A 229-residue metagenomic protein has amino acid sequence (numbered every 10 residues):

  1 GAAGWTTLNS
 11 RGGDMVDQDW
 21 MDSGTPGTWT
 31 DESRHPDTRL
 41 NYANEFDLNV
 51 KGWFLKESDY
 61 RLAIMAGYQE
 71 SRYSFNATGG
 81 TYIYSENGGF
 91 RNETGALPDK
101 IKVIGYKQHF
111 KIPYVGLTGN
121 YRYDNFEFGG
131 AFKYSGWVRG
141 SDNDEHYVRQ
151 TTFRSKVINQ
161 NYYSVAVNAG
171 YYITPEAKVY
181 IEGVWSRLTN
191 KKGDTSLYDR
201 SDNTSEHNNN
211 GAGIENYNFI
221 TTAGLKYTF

Functional and structural regions predicted by a protein language model:
G1, E57-Y60, N125-F128, I173-I181: Repeated loop/turn-to-beta-strand initiation elements of outer-membrane beta-barrel proteins
G1-G4, Y60-R61, I220-T222: Outer-membrane beta-barrel domain signature, strongest for Gram-negative TonB-dependent receptors and also present
G1-T7, G52, I64-R72, G119 (+2 more regions): Transmembrane beta-barrel strands of outer-membrane/channel proteins
T6-F46, S71-F110, S135-A166, L188-I220 (+1 more regions): Extracellular/periplasm-exposed beta-strand and loop segments of Gram-negative cell-envelope proteins, dominated by
A43, N49-K56, G224, F229: Secretion/assembly modules of Gram-negative surface proteins
F46-V50, I64, V115-L117, V165-V167 (+1 more regions): Membrane-embedded beta-strands of outer-membrane beta-barrel proteins, especially the hydrophobic/small aromatic
G52-F54, G119-Y123, F128, Y171-I173 (+1 more regions): Residue-level signature of outer-membrane beta-barrel architecture
K111-K133, V138-G140: Long, positively charged binding patches that form subdomain-scale interaction surfaces for polyanionic ligands
